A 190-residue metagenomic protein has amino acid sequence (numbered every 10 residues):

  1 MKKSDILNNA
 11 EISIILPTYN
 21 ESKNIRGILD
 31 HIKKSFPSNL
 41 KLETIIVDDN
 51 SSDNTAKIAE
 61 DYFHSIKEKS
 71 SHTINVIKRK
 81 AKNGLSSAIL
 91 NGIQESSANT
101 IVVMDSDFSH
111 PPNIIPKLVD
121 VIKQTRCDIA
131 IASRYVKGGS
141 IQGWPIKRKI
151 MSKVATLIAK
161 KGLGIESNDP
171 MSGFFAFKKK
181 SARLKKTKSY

Functional and structural regions predicted by a protein language model:
M1-K34: N-proximal low-complexity "stem/linker" segments adjacent to membrane-targeting elements
E21-N24, S51, L85, P111: Donor nucleotide-sugar binding loop of glycosyltransferases
K23-G27, D53-Y62: Acidic helix N-cap motif at the loop->helix transition within catalytic regions of sugar-transfer enzymes
K41-L42, I46, A56-E95: Conserved donor nucleotide-binding strand/loop of the catalytic core
D48-A56, F108: A conserved acidic beta->alpha catalytic loop
R79, M104-S106: Catalytic metal- and UDP-sugar-binding loop of GT-A-like glycosyltransferases, i.e., residues flanking the conserved
R79-E95, P112-Y190: Acceptor/aglycone-binding surface of glycosyltransferases and processive sugar-polymer synthases
I101: Short aromatic/hydrophobic "clamp" motif used to bind/position activated sugar donors
